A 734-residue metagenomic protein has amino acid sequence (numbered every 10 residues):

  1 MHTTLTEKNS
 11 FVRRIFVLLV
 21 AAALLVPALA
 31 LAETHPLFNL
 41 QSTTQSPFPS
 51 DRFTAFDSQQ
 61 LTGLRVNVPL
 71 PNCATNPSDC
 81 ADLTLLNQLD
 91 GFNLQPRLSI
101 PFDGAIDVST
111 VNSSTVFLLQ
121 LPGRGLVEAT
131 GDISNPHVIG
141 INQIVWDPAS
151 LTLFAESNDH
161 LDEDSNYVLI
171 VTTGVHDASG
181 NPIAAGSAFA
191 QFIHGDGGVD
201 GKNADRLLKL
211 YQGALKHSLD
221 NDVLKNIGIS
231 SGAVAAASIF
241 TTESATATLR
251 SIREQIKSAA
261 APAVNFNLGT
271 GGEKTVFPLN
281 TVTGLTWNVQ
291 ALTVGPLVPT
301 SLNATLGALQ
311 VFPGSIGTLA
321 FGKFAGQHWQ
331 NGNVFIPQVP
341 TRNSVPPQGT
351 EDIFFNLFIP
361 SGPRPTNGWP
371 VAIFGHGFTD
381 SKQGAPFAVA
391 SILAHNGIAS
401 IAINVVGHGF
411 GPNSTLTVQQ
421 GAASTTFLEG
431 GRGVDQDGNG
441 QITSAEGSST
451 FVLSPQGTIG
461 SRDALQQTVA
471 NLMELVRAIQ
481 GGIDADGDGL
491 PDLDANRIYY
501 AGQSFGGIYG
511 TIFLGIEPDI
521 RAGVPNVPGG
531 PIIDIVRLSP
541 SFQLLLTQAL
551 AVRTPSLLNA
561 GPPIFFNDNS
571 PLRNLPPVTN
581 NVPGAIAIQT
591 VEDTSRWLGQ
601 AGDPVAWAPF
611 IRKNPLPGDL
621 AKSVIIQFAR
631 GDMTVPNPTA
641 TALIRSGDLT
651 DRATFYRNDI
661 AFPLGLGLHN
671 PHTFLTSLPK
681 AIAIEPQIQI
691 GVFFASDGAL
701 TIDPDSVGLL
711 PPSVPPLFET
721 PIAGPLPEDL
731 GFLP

Functional and structural regions predicted by a protein language model:
M1-V12: N-terminal secretory signal peptides that target proteins for export/translocation
V17-P27: Bacterial N-terminal signal peptides
E33-T305, G314-Q327, N331-V334: Acidic, low-complexity Ser/Thr/Gly/Pro-rich repeat segments typical of extracellular/periplasmic and surface-exposed
V111-S114, E128-D132, N166-I170, A178-F189 (+11 more regions): Short, solvent-exposed loop/turn and secondary-structure capping segments
A233-A235, D494-N496, P617-V624: Short, proline-enriched alpha-helix->beta-strand connector loops that line the catalytic pocket of alpha/beta-hydrolase
Q330-D352, R364-V476: Cap/lid segment of the alpha/beta-hydrolase catalytic domain
N356, Q456, G460-Q467, P518-P734: C-terminal subdomain of alpha/beta-hydrolase-fold enzymes, centered on the catalytic histidine and its supporting
A478, A485-G487, P491-L538: Primarily recognizes the serine-hydrolase "nucleophile elbow" in alpha/beta-hydrolase and SGNH/GDSL folds
